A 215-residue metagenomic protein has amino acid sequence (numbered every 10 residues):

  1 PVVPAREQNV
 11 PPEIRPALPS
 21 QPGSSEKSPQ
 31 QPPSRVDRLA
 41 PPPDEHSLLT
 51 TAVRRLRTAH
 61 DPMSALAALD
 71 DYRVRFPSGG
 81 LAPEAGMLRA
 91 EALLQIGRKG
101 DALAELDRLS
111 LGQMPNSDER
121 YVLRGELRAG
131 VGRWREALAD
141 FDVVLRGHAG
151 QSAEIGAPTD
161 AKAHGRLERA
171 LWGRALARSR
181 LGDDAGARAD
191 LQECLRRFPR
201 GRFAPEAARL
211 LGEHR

Functional and structural regions predicted by a protein language model:
P1-G86, E91, Q95-R98, R108-L111 (+5 more regions): Low-complexity, Pro/Ser/Thr
G79, Q113-N116, Q151, H164 (+1 more regions): Alpha-solenoid repeat scaffolds
L145-R146, D184-R202, G212: TPR/TPR-like (Sel1-like) alpha-helical repeat modules
E206-H214: Short, low-complexity, Pro/Ser/Thr/Gly-rich segments in the mature regions of secreted, periplasmic
